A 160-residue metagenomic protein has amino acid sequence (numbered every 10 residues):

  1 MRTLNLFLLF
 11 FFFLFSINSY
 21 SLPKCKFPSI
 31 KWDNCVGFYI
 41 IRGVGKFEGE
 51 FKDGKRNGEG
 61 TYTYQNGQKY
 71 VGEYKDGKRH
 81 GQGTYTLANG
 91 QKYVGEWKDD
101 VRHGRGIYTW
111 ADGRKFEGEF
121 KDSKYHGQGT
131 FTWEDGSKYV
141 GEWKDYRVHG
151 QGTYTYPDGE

Functional and structural regions predicted by a protein language model:
M1-L6: Positively charged n-region of N-terminal signal peptides that target proteins for export
F7-S16: Bacterial N-terminal signal peptides
I17-E160: Glycine/tyrosine- and acidic-biased, solvent-exposed loop/turn segments at the edges of beta-strands
